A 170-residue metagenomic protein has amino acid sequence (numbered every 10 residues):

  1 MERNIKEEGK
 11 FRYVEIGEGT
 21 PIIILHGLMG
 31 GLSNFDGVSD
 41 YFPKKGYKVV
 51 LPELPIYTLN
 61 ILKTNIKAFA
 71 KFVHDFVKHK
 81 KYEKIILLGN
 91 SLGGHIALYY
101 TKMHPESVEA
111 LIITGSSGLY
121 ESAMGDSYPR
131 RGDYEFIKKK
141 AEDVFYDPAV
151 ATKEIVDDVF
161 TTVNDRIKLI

Functional and structural regions predicted by a protein language model:
M1-K10: N-terminal cap/lid segment of alpha/beta-hydrolase-fold proteins
R12-L59: Conserved HGGG/HGGXW glycine-rich cap/lid loop of the alpha/beta-hydrolase fold
P21, K48, E83-I86, S107-A110: Structural signature of beta-strand start/N-cap positions in the alpha/beta core of ABC transporter nucleotide-binding
D36, H74, L98-K102: Short, hydrophobic alpha-helix immediately C-terminal to the catalytic nucleophile
S39, K44, V50-L88: Active-site loop/oxyanion-hole signature of alpha/beta-hydrolase fold enzymes
G89, G93, A97: Gly/Ala-rich beta-loop-alpha elbow adjacent to hydrolase catalytic centers
L98-M103, V108-K139: Flexible "cap/lid" loop of the alpha/beta hydrolase fold
R131-I170: Conserved alpha/beta-hydrolase catalytic His-Asp/Glu region
